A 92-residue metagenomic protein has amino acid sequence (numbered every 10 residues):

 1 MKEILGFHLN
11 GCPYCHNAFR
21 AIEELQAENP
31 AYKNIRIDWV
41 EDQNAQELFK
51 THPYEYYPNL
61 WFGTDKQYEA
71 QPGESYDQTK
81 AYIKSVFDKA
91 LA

Functional and structural regions predicted by a protein language model:
M1-Y32: Local sequence-structure signature of Cys/Sec-based thiol-disulfide redox active-site neighborhoods
C12, A45, Y68: Surface-exposed, flexible loop/turn segments at secondary-structure boundaries
N17, K50-H52: Chalcogenol-based redox active-site neighborhoods
Y32-K33, E55: Short coil/loop linkers at secondary-structure junctions
I35-V40: General small-molecule cofactor/ligand-binding pocket signal
E41-F49: Structural microenvironment flanking redox-active thiols in thiol-disulfide oxidoreductases
E55-A92: Non-catalytic, surface beta->alpha helical segment in thiol-disulfide oxidoreductase systems
